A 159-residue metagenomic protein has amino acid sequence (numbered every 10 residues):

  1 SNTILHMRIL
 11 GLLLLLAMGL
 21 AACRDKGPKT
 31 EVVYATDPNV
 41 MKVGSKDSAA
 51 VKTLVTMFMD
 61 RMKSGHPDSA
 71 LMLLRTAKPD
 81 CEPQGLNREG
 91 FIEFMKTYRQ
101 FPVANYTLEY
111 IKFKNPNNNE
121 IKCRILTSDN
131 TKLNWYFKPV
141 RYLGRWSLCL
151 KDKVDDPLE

Functional and structural regions predicted by a protein language model:
S1-A21: Sec-dependent bacterial lipoprotein signal peptides
C23-D60, S64: Short, low-complexity N-terminal intrinsically disordered segments enriched in polar/charged residues
G27-E31, K132-E159: Short beta-strand edge/turn micro-motifs at domain boundaries
D47-F58, A70, N87-F94: Stable alpha-helical elements in mature extracytoplasmic
S64-D80: Short, well-ordered alpha-helical segments enriched in acidic and aromatic residues
L74-A77, Y110-K112, I125-T127, F137-L143 (+1 more regions): A mature extracytoplasmic/lumenal domain signature
C81-N87: Boundary/linker segments of alpha-helical solenoid repeat arrays
E89-Y136: Surface-exposed, charged secondary-structure patches
